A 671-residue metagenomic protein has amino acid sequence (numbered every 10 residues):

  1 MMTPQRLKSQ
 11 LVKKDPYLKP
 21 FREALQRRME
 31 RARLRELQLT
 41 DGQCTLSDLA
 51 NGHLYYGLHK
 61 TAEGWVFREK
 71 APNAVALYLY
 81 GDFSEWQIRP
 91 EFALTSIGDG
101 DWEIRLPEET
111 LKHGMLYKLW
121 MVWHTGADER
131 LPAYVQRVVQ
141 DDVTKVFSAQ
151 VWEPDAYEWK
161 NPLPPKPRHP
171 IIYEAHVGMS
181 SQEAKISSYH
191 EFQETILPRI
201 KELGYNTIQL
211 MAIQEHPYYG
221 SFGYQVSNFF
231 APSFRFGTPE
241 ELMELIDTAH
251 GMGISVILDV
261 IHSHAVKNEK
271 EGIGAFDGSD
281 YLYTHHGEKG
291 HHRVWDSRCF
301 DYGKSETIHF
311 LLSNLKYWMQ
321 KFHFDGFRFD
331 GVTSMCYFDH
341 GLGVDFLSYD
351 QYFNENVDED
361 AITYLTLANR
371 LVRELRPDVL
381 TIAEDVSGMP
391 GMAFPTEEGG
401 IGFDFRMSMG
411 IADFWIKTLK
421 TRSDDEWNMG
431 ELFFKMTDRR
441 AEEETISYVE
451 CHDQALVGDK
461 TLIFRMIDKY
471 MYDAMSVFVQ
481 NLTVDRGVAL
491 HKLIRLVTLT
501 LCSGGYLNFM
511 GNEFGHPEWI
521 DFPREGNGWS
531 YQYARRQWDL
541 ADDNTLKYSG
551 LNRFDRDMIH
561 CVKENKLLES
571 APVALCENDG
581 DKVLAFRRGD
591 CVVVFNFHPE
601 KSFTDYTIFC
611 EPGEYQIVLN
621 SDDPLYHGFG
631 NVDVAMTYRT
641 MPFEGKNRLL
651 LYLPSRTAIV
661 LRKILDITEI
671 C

Functional and structural regions predicted by a protein language model:
M2-V66, A71, Q87-R89, A93-E174 (+3 more regions): The feature marks proteins involved in alpha-glucan
T61, R440, F586-G589, L651-L653 (+1 more regions): Active-site beta-strand termini and strand-to-loop segments that position acidic
F67-A71, L77-G81, H598-E614: Surface-exposed beta-strand/loop patches in extracellular or lumenal glycoproteins
E69, L119, A175, I200 (+13 more regions): Conserved, mostly hydrophobic/aromatic
H113-Y117, V634-C671: C-terminal beta-strand-rich structural cap/linker in extracellular carbohydrate-active enzymes
V139-K145, H323-D325, V344-Y531, K563 (+5 more regions): Conserved alpha/beta catalytic core and glycan-binding cleft of carbohydrate-active enzymes
V139-Q140, Y157-P167, I172, H176-V357 (+2 more regions): Substrate-binding/active-site clefts of carbohydrate-active enzymes
N369-R370, R376-P377, R536-L575, V660: Aromatic- and carboxylate-lined catalytic core of secreted/periplasmic carbohydrate-active enzymes
